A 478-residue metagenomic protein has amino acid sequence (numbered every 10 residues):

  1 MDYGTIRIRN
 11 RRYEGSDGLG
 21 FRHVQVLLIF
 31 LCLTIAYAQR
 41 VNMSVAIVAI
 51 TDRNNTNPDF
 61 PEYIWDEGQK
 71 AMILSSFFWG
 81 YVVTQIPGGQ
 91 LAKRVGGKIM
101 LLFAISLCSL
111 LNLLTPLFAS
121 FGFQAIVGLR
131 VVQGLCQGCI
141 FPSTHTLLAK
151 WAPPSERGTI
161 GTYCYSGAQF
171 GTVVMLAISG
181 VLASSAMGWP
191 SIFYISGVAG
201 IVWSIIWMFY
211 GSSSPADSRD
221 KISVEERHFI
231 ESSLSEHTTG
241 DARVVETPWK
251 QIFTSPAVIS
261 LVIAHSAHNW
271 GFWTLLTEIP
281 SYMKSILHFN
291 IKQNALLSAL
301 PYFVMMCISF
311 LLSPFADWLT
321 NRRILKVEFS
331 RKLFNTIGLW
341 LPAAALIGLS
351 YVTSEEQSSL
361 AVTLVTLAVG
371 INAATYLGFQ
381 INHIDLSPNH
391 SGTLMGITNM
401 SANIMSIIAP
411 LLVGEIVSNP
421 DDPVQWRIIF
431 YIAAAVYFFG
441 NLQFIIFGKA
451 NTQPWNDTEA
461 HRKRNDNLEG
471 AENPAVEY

Functional and structural regions predicted by a protein language model:
M1-I47, P61-I64: Cytosolic juxtamembrane N-terminal segment immediately preceding the first transmembrane helix of multi-pass
M43-S44, K250-F310, T375-Q380, I384 (+1 more regions): Extracytoplasmic gate region of multi-pass secondary transporters
A46-V83: Extracellular/periplasmic helix-loop-helix junction of adjacent transmembrane segments in MFS-like secondary
V82-Q124: Conserved MFS/SLC helix-loop-helix module at the cytosolic interface between two early adjacent transmembrane helices
S106-S120, T336-S354: C-terminal ends and interior cores of transmembrane alpha-helices in multi-pass membrane transporters/permeases
V127-Q169: Cytoplasmic helix-loop-helix junction between adjacent transmembrane helices in 12-TM secondary transporters
E156-S184, S191-G200, P301-S309, T398-L411: Glycine-rich segments within core transmembrane alpha-helices of 12-TM secondary carriers
T159, A183-Q251, F439-D466: Central mid-sequence intracellular linker of multi-pass
